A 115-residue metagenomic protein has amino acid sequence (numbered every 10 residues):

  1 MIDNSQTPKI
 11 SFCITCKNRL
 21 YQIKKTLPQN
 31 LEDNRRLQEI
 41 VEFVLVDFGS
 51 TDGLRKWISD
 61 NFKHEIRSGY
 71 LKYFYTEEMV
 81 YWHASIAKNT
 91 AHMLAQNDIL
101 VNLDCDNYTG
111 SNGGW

Functional and structural regions predicted by a protein language model:
I10-Q22, T26, D33, V46: A conserved hydrophobic helix/loop-capping motif in glycosyltransferases and polysaccharide synthases
L27-P28, R55, N97, S111-W115: Short alpha-helix within the catalytic core of nucleotide-sugar-dependent glycosyltransferases
P28-I40: Short, acidic, metal-binding catalytic loop of nucleotide-sugar glycosyltransferases
E39-G49, F74-E77: Short beta-strand/loop segment that forms part of the nucleotide-sugar
D47-W57, D104-N107: A conserved acidic beta->alpha catalytic loop
K56-H64: Short, aromatic/basic amphipathic alpha-helical patches
E78-A95: Glycine-rich, basic loop-to-helix element that forms the pyrophosphate-binding segment of sugar-nucleotide handling
L100: Short aromatic/hydrophobic "clamp" motif used to bind/position activated sugar donors
